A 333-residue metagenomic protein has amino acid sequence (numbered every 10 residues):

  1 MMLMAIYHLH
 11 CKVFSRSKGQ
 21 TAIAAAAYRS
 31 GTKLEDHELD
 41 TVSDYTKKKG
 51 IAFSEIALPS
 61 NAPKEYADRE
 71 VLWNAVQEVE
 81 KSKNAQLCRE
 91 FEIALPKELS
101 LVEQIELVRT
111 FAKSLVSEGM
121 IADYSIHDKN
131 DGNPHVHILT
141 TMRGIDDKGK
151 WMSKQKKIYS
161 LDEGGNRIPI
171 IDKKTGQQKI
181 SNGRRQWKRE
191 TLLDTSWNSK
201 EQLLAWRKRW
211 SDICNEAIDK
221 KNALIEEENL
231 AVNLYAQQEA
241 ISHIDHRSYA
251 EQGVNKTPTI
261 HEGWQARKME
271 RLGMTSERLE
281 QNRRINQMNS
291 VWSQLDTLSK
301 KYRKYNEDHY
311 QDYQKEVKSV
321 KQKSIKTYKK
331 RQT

Functional and structural regions predicted by a protein language model:
M1-T333: N-terminal nicking endonuclease/strand-transfer module with a His-rich metal-binding environment and a catalytic Tyr
